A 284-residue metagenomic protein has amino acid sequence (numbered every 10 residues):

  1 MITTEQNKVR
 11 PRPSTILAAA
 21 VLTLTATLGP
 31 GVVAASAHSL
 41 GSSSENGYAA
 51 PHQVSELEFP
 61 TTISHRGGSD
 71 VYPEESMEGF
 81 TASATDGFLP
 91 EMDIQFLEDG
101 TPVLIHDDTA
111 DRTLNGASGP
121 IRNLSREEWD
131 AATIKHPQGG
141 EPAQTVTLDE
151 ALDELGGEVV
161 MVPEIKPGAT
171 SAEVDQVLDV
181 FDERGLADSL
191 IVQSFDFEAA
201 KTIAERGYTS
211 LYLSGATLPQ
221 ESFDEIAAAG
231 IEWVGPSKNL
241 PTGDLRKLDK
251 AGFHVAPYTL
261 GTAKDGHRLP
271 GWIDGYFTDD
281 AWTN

Functional and structural regions predicted by a protein language model:
I2-A19, A26-N284: Phosphate-group recognition and catalysis centered on beta-loop-alpha active-site segments
